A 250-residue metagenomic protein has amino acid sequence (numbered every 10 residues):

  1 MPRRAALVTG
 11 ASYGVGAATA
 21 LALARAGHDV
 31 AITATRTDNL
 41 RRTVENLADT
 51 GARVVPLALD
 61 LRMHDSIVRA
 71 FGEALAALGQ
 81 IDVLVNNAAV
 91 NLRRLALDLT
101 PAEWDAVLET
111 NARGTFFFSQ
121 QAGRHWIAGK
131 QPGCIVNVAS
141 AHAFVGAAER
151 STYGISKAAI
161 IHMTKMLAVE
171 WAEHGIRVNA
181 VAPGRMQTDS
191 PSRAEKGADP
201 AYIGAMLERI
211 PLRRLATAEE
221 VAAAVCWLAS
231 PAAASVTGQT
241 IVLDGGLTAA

Functional and structural regions predicted by a protein language model:
S12-Y13: Conserved glycine-rich cofactor-binding loop
D49, E173, R185-I210: A glycine/serine/threonine-rich, flexible loop-to-helix segment that serves as the NAD(P) cofactor-binding "lid"
L95-A96, T100-L108, M206: Substrate-binding pocket helix/loop in short-chain dehydrogenase/reductase
S119, S156, T164: Active-site helix of classical SDR
R124, V169-E173, A234: Alpha-helical segment proximal to the catalytic Tyr-Lys
S140: Residue(s) in the substrate-gating loop at a strand-loop-helix junction that position the organic substrate next
R214-L243, T248-A249: C-terminal substrate-recognition "lid" of short-chain dehydrogenase/reductases
